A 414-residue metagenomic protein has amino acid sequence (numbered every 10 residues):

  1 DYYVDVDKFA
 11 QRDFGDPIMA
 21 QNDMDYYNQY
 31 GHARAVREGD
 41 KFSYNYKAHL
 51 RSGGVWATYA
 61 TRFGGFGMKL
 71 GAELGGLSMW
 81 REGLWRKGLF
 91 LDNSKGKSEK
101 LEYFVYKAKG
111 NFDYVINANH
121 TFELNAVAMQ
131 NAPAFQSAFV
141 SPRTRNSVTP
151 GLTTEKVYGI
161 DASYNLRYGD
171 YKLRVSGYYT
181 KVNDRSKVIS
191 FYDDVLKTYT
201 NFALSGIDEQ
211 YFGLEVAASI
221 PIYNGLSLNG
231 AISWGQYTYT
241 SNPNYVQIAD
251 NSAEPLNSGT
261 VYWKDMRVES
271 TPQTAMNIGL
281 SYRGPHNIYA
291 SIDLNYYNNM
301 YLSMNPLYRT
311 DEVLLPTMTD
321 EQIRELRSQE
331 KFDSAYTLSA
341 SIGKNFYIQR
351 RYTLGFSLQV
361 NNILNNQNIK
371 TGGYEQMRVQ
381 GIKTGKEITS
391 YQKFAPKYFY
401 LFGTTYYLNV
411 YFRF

Functional and structural regions predicted by a protein language model:
D1, L70-G76, L124-A128, V175-Y179 (+4 more regions): Transmembrane beta-barrel strands of outer-membrane/channel proteins
D1-N117, N244: Signature of Gram-negative outer-membrane beta-barrel scaffolds
Q29-A33, S78, G83, K87 (+7 more regions): Surface-exposed extracellular loop regions of Gram-negative outer-membrane beta-barrel proteins, predominantly
H49-G53, E102-Y106, K156-I160, R167-G169 (+6 more regions): Residues that define the transmembrane beta-barrel architecture of outer-membrane proteins
G65-M68, N119-F122, D170-L173, G225-L228 (+2 more regions): Repeated loop/turn-to-beta-strand initiation elements of outer-membrane beta-barrel proteins
Y179-K181, T200-Y308: Gram-negative outer-membrane beta-barrel transporters
V182-N183, Y296-L315, K344-F414: C-terminal beta-signal and adjacent terminal beta-strands/loops of Gram-negative outer-membrane beta-barrel proteins
E269-Y347, G372-G373: C-terminal beta-barrel architecture of Gram-negative outer-membrane proteins
